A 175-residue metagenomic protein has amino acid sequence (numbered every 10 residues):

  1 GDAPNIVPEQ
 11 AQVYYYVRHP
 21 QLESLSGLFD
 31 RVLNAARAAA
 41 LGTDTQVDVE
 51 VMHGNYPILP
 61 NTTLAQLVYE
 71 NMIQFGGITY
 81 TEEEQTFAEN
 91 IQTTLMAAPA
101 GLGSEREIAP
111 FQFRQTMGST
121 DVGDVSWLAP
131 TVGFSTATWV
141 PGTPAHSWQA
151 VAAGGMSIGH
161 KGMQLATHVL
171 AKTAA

Functional and structural regions predicted by a protein language model:
G1-Q85, E89-L95: Midchain, well-structured core segments that form catalytic/ion-binding scaffolds
V13-V17, A166-T173: Alpha-helical metal-binding/catalytic segments enriched in His/Glu/Asp
L28, L64, G162-L170: Generic hydrophobic secondary-structure packing signal
V68, V125, L170: Hydrophobic, well-ordered secondary-structure elements that form the walls of internal hydrophobic environments
Q85-T167, A175: Zn-dependent metallopeptidase/amidohydrolase metal-coordination segment
